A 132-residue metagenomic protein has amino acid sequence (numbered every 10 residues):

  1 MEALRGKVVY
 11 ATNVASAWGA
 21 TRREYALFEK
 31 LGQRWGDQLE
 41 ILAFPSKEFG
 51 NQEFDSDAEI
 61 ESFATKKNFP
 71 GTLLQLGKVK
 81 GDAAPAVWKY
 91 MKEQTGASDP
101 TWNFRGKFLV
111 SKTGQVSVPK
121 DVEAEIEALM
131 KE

Functional and structural regions predicted by a protein language model:
E2, T21-E24, Q52-F54, K120-D121: Short, solvent-exposed loop/turn and secondary-structure capping segments
R5-V8, R22-K47, T65-N68: Conserved helix-turn-beta segment immediately C-terminal to the redox Cys motif in thioredoxin-like folds
T12-A17, P45-K47: Aromatic-flanked redox-active Cys/Sec active sites in thiol-based oxidoreductases, especially the WC-centered
Y25-G32, D57, E61, A84-W88 (+2 more regions): Extracytoplasmic/secreted envelope proteins and their assembly/folding machinery, especially bacterial periplasmic
D37-D55, F69-D82: Thiol-based oxidoreductase modules, predominantly thioredoxin-like and allied folds used for disulfide exchange
A58-F104: Short, internal strand/loop/helix patches that form the active-site neighborhood or redox-interaction surface
A86-E132: Thiol-/selenol-based redox modules, centered on thioredoxin-like and closely related oxidoreductase domains
